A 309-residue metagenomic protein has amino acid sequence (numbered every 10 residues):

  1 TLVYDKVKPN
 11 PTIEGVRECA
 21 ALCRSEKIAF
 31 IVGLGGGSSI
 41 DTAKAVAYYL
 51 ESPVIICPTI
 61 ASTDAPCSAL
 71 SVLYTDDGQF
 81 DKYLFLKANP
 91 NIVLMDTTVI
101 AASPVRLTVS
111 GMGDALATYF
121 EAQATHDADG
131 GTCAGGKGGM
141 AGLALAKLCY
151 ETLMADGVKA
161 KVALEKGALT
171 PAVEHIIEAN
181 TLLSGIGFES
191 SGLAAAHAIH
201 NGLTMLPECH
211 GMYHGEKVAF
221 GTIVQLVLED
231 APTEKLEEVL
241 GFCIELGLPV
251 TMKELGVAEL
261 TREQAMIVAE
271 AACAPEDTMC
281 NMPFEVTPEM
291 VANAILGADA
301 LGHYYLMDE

Functional and structural regions predicted by a protein language model:
T1-I55, K159-P171: N-terminal small/polar loop signature for handling phosphorylated ligands or for N-terminal nucleophile
I13, S38-A45, T63-C67, G192 (+1 more regions): Short glycine/serine/threonine-rich phosphate/pyrophosphate-binding segments that cradle anionic phosphate groups
Y48-A141: A glycine/threonine-rich phosphate-anchoring loop and its flanking beta-alpha core in nucleotide/phosphate-binding
P104, A122-G130, S190-S191, L228-K235 (+1 more regions): Short helix-capping/linker segments at secondary-structure and domain boundaries
T132-L248, K253: Active-site segments that bind and position negatively charged phosphate/pyrophosphate groups
A231-E309: C-terminal charged capping/lid subdomain of soluble metabolic enzymes
